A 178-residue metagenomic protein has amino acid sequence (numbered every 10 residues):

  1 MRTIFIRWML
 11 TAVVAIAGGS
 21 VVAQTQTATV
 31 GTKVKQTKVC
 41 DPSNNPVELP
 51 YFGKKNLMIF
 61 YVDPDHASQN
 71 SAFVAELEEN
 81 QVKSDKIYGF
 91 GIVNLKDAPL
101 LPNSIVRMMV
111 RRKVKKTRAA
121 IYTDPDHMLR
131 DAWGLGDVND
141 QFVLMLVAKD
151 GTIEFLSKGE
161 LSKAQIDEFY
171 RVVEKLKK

Functional and structural regions predicted by a protein language model:
M1-L10: Bacterial N-terminal signal peptides that target proteins for export
V21-V34: N-proximal helix/coil linker or "cap" segments that precede and/or mark the start of modular domains
T37-N56: A short beta-strand-turn-helix
P50-S71: Short active-site neighborhood of thiol/selenol oxidoreductases, capturing the structured segment around
H66-K113, R130: Structural microenvironment flanking redox-active thiols in thiol-disulfide oxidoreductases
F90, R107-D140: Short, internal strand/loop/helix patches that form the active-site neighborhood or redox-interaction surface
D140-K178: Thiol-/selenol-based redox modules, centered on thioredoxin-like and closely related oxidoreductase domains
